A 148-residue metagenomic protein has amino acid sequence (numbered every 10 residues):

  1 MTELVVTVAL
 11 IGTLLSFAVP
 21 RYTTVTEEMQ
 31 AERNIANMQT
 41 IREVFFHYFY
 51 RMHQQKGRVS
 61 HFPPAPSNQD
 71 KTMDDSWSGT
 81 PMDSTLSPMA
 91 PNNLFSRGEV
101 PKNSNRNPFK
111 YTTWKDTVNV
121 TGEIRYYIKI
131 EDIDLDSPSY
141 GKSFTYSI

Functional and structural regions predicted by a protein language model:
M1-Y22, T26: N-terminal single-pass transmembrane signal-anchor helix
E27-K56: Membrane-proximal N-terminal amphipathic helix
M38-I41, F45, Y111, Y126-I130 (+1 more regions): Hydrophobic beta-strand residues in large extracellular and virion-surface proteins
Y50-L135: Extracellular/periplasmic head regions of type IV pilus-like filament subunits
D134-S147: Short, low-complexity, Pro/Ser/Thr/Gly-rich segments in the mature regions of secreted, periplasmic
